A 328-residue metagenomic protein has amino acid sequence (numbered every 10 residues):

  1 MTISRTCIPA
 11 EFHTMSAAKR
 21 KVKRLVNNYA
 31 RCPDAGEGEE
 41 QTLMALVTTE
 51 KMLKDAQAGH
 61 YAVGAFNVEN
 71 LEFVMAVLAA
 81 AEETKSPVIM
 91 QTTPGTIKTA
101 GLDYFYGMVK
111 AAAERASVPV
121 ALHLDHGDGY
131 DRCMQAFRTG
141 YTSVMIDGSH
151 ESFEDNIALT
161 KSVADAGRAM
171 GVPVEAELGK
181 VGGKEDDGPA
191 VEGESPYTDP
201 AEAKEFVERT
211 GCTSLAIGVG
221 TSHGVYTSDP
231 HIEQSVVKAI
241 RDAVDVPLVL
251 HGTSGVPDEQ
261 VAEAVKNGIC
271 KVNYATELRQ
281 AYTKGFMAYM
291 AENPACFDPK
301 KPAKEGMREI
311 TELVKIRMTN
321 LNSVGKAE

Functional and structural regions predicted by a protein language model:
T2-C7, S16: Alpha-helix boundary/capping motif
E11-T14, R20-L43: Short, Lys/Arg-enriched N-terminal segments with co-localized hydrophobic residues within the first ~10-30 amino acids
L43-G64: N-terminal amphipathic alpha-helix/helix-capping segment at the start of soluble metabolic enzymes
T49-L53, L71-Q91, G95, F105-A116 (+2 more regions): Alpha/beta enzyme core
A62-N67, V88-Q91, V120-D125, V144-I146 (+4 more regions): Hydrophobic faces of well-ordered beta-strands that scaffold small-molecule active sites in alpha/beta enzyme cores
T96-K98, E151-F153, L278-T283: Short gly/pro/ser/thr-enriched loop/turn and capping motifs at secondary-structure boundaries
P257-E328: C-terminal alpha-helical cap/extension of soluble enzyme domains
